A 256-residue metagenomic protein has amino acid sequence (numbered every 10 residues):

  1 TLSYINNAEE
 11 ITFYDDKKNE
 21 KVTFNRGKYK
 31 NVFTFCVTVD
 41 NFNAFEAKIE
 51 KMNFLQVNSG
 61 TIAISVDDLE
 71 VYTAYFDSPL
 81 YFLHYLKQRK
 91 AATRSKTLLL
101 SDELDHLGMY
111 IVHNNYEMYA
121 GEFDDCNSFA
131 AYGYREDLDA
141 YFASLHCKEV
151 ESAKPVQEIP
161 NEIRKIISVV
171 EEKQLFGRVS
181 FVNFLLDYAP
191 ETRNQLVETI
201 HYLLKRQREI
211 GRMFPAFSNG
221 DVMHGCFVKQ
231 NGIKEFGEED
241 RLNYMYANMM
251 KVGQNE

Functional and structural regions predicted by a protein language model:
L2-T23: Acidic, metal/cofactor-coordinating or nucleic-acid-engaging core segments within structured domains
E20-N25, G211-P215: Generic recognition of flexible, low-complexity loop/linker segments
G27-T34: Extended charged low-complexity segments that act as oligomerization/scaffolding linkers
V32, V39-E256: Composition-driven low-complexity segments enriched in polar/acidic and proline residues
